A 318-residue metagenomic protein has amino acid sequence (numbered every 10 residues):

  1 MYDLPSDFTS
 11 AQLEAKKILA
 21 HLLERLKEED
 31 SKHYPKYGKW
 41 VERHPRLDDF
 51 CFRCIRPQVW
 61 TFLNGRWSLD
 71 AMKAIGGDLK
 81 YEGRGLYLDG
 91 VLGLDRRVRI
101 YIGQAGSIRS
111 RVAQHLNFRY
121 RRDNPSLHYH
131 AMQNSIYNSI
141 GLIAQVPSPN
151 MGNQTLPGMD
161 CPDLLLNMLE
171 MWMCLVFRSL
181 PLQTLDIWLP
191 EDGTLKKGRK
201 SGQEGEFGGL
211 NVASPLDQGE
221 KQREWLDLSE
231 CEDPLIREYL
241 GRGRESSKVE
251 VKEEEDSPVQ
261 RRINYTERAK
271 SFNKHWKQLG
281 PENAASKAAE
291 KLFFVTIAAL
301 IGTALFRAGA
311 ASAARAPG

Functional and structural regions predicted by a protein language model:
M1-R99, Q104-G318: Boundary/linker segments flanking structured domains
